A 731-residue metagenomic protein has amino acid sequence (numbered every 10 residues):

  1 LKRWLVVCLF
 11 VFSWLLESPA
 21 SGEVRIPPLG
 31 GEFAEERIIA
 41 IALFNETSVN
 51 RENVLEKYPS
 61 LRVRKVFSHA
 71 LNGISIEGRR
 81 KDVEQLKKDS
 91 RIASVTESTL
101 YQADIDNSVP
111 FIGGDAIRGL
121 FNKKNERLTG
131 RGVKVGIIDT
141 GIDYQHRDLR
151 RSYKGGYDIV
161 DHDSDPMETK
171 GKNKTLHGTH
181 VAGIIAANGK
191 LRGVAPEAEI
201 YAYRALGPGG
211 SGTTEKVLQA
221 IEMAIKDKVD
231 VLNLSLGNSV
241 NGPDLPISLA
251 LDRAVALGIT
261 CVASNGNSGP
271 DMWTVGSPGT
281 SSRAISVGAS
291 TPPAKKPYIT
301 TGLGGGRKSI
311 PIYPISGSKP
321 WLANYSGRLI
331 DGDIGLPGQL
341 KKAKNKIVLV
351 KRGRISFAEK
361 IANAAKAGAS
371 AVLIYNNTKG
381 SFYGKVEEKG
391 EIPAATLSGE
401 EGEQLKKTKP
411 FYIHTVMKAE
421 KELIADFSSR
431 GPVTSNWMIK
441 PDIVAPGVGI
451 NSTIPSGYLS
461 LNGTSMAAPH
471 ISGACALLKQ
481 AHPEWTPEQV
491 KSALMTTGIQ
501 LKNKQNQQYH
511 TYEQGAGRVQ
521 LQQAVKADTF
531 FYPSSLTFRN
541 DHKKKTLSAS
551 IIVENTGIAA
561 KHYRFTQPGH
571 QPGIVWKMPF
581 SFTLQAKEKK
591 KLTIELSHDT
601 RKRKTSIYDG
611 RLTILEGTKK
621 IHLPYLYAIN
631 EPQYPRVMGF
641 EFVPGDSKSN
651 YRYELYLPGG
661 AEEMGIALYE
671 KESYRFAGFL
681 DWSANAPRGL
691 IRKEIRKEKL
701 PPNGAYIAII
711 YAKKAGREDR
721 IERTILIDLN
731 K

Functional and structural regions predicted by a protein language model:
W4-F33, S48-K124, E401-F411: Autoinhibitory propeptides
S21-A34, V63-V66, E77-Q85, A103-I137 (+7 more regions): N-terminal domain-start motif of subtilase-like serine proteases
I117, N125, I138-D148, K172 (+7 more regions): Flexible, small-residue-rich helix->loop connector segments that border functional cores
I117-D165, H180, I184, S235 (+2 more regions): Acidic-leg catalytic submotif of subtilisin-like serine proteases
G136, A263, L423-S429, R518-G557 (+3 more regions): Beta-sheet-dominated interaction scaffolds and their linkers
H162-V240, G288-P293, L336, K346-F357: Subtilisin-like peptidase catalytic core
A182-I185, V194, Y201, A205-G207 (+4 more regions): Hydrolase catalytic cores
T274-G276, T280-P441, P455: Structured lumen-facing ectodomains of secretory-pathway proteins
